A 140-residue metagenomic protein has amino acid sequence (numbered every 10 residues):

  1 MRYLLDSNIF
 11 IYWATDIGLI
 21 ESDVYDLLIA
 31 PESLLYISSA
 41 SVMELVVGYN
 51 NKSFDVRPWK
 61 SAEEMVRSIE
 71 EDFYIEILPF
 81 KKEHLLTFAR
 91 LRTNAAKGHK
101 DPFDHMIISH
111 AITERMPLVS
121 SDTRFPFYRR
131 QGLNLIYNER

Functional and structural regions predicted by a protein language model:
M1, M106-R140: Acidic, PIN/NYN-like endoribonuclease modules and their adjacent C-terminal/linker elements
M1-I37, S53-V66, R140: Short, well-structured N-terminal submotif of metal-dependent ribonuclease cores
S7-N8, L45, F88, A111: Generic structural signal for small/hydrophobic residues in well-ordered secondary structure, especially within
I9, S41-V42, H84, I107 (+1 more regions): Alpha-helix capping/helix-boundary segments
A14, V24, Y49, R92 (+1 more regions): Short, flexible helix/strand-to-coil boundary loops that buttress conserved ligand/catalytic motifs in alpha/beta
Y36, L78, I136: General small-molecule cofactor/ligand-binding pocket signal
S39-V47: Short, conserved active-site loops that position catalytic residues or coordinate cofactors/metal ions across diverse
Y74-S121: Active-site neighborhoods of divalent-metal-dependent phosphate/nucleic-acid chemistry enzymes
